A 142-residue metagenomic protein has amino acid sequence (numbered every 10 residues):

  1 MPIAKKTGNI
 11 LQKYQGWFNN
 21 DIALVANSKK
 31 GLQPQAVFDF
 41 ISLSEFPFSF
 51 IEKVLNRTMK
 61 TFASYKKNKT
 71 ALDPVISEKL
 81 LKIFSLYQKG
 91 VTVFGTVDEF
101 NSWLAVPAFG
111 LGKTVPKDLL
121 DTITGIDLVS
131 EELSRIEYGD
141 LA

Functional and structural regions predicted by a protein language model:
M1-A142: Non-transmembrane "mature" sequence context
